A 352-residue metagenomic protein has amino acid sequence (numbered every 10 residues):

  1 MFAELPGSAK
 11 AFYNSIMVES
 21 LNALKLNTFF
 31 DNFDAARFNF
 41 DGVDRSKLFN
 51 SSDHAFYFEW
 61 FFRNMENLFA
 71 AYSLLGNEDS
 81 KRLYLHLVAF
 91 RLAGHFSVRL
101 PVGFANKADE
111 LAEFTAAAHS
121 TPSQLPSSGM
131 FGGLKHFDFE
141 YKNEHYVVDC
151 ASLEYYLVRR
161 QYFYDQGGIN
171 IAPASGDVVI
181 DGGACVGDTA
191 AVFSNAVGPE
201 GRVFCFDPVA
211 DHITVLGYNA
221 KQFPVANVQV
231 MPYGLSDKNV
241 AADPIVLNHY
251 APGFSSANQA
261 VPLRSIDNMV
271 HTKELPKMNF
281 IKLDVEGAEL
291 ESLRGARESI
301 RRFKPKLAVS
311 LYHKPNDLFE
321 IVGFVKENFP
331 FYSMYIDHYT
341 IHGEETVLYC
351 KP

Functional and structural regions predicted by a protein language model:
M1-P352: Phosphate/nucleotide-binding beta-alpha loop and adjacent structural elements of enzyme active sites
